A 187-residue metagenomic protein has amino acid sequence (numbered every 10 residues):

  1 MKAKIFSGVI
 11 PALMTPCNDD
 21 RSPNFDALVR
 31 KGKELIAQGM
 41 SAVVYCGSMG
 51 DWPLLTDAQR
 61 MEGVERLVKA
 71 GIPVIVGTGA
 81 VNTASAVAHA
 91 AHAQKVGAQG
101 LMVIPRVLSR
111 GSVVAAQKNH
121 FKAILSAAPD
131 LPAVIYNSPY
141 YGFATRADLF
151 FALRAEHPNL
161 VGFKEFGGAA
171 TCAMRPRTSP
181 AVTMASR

Functional and structural regions predicted by a protein language model:
K2-A144, A152: Active-site beta->alpha loop and helix N-cap motifs at the rims of alpha/beta catalytic domains
A123-P129, S138-R187: Catalytic alpha/beta core domains of metabolic enzymes, predominantly
